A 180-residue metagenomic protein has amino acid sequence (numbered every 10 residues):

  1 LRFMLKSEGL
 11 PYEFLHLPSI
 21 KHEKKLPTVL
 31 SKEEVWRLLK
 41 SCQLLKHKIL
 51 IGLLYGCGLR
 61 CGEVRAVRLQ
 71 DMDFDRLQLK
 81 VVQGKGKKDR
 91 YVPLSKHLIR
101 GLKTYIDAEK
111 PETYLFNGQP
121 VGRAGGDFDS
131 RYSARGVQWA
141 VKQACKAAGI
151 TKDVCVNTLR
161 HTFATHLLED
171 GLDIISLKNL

Functional and structural regions predicted by a protein language model:
L1-L180: Conserved catalytic core of the tyrosine transesterase superfamily
